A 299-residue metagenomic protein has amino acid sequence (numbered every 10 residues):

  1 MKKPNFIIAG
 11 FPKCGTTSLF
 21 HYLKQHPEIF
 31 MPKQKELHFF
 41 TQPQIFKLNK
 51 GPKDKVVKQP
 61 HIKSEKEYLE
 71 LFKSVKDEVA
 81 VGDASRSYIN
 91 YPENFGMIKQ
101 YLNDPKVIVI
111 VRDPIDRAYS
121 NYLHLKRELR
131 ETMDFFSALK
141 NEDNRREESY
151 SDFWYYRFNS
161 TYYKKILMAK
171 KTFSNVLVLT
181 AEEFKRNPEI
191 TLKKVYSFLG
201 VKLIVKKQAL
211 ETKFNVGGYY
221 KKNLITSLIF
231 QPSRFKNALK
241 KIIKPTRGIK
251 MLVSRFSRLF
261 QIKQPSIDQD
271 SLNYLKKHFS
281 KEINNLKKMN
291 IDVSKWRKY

Functional and structural regions predicted by a protein language model:
M1-V79, D83-S85, Y101-P105, I110 (+1 more regions): PAPS-dependent sulfotransferase catalytic core
Q34-K35, L167-N273, I291, W296-Y299: The conserved 3'-phosphoadenosine-5'-phosphosulfate
L48-K50, D143-S151, F256-D270: Short glycine/proline-rich turn/loop motifs
P52-V56, S85, S151-S160, T180-E182 (+1 more regions): Active-site rim elements
P60-S74, L129-Q208, G218-K221: PAPS-dependent sulfotransferase catalytic domain
R86-N90: Short beta->alpha connector loops
N94-M97: A short acidic, amphipathic alpha-helical/loop segment
